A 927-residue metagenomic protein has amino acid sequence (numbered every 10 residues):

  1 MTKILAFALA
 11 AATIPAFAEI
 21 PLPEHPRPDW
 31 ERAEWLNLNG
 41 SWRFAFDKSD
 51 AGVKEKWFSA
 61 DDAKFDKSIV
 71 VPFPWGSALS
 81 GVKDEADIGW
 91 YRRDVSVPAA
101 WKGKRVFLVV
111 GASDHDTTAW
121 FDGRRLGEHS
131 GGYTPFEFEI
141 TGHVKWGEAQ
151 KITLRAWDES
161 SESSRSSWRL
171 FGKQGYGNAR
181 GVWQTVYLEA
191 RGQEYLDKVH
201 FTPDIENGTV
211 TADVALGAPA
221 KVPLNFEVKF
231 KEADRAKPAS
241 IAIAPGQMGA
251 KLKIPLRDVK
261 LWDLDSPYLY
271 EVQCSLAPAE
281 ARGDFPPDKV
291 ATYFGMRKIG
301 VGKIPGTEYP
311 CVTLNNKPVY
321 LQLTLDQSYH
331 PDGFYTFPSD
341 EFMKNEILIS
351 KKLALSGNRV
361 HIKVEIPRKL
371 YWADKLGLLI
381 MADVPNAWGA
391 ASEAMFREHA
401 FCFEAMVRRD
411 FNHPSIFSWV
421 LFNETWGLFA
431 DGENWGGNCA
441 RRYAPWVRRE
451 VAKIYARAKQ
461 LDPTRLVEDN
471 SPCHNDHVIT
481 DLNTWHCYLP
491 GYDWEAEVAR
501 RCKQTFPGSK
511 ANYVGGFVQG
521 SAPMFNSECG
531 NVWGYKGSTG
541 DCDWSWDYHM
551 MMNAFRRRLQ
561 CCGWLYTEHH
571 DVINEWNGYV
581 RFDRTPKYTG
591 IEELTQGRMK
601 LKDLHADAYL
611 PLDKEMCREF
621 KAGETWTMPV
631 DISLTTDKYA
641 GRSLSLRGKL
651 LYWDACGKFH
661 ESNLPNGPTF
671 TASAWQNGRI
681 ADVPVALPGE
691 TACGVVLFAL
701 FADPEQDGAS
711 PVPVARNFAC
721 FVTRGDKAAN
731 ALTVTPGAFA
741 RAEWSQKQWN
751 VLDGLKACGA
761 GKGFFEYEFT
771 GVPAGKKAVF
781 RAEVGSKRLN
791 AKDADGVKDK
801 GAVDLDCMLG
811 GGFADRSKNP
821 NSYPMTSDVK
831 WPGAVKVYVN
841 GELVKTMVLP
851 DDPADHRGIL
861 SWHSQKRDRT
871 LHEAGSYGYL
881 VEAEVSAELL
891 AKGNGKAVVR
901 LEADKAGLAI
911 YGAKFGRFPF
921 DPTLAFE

Functional and structural regions predicted by a protein language model:
E19-V109, S164-V182, G192, I304 (+6 more regions): Extended carbohydrate-recognition surfaces in non-catalytic/accessory domains of CAZymes and lectin-like proteins
E24, P28-D29, A45-D47, G81-V82 (+5 more regions): Accessory beta-strand-rich segments of carbohydrate-active enzymes
W30-K54, S113, Q174, N178-G181 (+6 more regions): Substrate-binding clefts and catalytic carboxylate motifs of secreted carbohydrate-active enzymes
E55, P72-V97, W101-D122, G127-E128 (+4 more regions): Active-site-adjacent substrate/metal-binding segments within catalytic domains of carbohydrate-active enzymes
F121, T209-A244, A250-L252, T625-F670 (+2 more regions): Beta-strand-rich binding/interaction modules
K145-A149, A215-I304, A692-P711, R716: Extended acidic/polar, glycine-enriched regions that form or flank non-catalytic beta-rich accessory modules
P287-G300, G708-A740, G916-F926: Short beta-strand elements
K375, A394-I479: Active-site neighborhood of glycoside hydrolase catalytic domains
